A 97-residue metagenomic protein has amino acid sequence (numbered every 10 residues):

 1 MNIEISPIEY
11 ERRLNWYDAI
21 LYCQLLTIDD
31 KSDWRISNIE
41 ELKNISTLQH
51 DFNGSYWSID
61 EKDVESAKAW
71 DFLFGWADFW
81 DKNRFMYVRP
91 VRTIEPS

Functional and structural regions predicted by a protein language model:
M1-W34, E65-A69, L73, D81-V91: Extracellular adhesion/carbohydrate-recognition regions
I39-S97: C-terminal, surface-exposed recognition/capping segments
